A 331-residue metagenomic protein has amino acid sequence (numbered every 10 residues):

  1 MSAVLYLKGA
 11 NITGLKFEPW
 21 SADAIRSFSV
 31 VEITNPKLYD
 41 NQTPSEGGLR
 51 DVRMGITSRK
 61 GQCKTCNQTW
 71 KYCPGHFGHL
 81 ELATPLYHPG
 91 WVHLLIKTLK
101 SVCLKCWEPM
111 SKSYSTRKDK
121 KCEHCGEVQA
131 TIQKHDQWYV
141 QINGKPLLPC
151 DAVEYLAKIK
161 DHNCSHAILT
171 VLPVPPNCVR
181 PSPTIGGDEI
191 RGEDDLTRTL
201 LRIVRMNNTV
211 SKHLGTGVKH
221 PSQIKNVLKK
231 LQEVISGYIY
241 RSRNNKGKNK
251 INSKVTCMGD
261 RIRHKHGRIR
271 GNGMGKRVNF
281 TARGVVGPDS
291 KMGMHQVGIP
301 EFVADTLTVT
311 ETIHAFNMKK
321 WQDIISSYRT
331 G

Functional and structural regions predicted by a protein language model:
M1-G331: Conserved core architecture of multi-subunit DNA-directed RNA polymerases
